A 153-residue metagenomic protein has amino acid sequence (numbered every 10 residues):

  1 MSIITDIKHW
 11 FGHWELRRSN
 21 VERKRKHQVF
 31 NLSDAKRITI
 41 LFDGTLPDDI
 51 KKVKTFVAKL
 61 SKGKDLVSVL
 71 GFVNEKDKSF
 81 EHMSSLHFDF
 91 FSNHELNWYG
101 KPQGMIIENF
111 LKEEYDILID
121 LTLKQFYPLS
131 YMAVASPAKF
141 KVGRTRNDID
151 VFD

Functional and structural regions predicted by a protein language model:
M1-L16: Helix-enriched interaction subdomains in cytosolic or periplasmic regions, typified by TIR/SEFIR signaling/NADase cores
K26-Q28, L32-T45: Nucleotide-activated donor-dependent transferases that construct or modify glycoconjugates
K36-R37, D65-S68, F140: Residues at the starts of beta-strands that form the adenosine-phosphate
L41, L46-D65, V69-L70: Histidine-anchored nucleotide/phosphate-binding helix
D43, F72-N74, R146: Cofactor-binding loop segments of dinucleotide-utilizing enzymes, especially the Rossmann-like FAD- and NAD(P)+-binding
D48-D49, E75-F80, D150-V151: Short, charged/polar "capping" segments at the starts of alpha-helices and the immediately preceding loops
S61-N109: Conserved nucleotide-cofactor-binding alpha/beta core module
N93-D153: Active-site and donor-binding regions of nucleotide-sugar-utilizing enzymes
